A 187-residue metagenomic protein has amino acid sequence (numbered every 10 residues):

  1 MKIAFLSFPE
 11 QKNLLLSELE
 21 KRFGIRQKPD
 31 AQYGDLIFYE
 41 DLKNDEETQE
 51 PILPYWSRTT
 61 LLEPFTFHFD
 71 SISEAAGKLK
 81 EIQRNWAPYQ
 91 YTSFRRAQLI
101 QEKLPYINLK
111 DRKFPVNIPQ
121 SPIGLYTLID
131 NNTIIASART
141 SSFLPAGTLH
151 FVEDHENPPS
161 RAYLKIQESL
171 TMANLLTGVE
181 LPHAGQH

Functional and structural regions predicted by a protein language model:
M1-H187: SAM-dependent transferase fold signal centered on methyltransferase-like domains, encompassing both Class I
